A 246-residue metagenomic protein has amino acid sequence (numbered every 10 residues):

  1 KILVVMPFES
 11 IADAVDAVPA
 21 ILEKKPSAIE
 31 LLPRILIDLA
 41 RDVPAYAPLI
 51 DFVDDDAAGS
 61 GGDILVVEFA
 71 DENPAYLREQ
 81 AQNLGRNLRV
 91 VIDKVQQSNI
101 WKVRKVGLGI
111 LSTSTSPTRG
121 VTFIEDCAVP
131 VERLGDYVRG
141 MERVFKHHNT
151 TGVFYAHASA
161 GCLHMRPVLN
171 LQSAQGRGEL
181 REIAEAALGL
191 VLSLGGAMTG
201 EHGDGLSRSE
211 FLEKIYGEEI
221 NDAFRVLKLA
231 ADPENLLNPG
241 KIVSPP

Functional and structural regions predicted by a protein language model:
K1-G200, D204-P246: Noncatalytic alpha-helical scaffold of FAD-dependent oxidoreductases
